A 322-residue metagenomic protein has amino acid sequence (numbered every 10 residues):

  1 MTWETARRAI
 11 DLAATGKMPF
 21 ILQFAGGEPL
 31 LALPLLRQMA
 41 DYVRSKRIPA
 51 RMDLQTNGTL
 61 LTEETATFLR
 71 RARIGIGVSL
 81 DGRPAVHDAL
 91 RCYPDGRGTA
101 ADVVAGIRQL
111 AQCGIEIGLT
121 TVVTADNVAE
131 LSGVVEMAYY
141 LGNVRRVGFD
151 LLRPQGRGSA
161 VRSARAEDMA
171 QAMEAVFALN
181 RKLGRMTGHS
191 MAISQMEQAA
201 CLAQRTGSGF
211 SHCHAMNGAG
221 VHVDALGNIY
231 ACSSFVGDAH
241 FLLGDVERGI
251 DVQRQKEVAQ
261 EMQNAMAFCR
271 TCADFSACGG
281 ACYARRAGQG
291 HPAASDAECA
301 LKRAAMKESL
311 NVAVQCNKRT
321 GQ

Functional and structural regions predicted by a protein language model:
W3-A25, A32-L152: Radical SAM/AdoMet-radical enzyme domain recognition
P29, T59-L60, R83, T124-A125 (+5 more regions): Short, solvent-exposed loop/turn segments at secondary-structure junctions
P84-D88, G156-S159, A281: Short acidic/His/Gly/Ser-rich catalytic and metal-binding motifs that mark active-site loops of diverse hydrolases
Y93-A101, R108-H212, M216, A225: Radical SAM enzyme [4Fe-4S]-AdoMet core and its adjacent flexible, acidic and glycine-rich loops/tails across
D168-A203, S233-G279: C-terminal accessory region of radical SAM enzymes
L226-N228, N264-Q322: Radical SAM enzyme core and accessory elements
